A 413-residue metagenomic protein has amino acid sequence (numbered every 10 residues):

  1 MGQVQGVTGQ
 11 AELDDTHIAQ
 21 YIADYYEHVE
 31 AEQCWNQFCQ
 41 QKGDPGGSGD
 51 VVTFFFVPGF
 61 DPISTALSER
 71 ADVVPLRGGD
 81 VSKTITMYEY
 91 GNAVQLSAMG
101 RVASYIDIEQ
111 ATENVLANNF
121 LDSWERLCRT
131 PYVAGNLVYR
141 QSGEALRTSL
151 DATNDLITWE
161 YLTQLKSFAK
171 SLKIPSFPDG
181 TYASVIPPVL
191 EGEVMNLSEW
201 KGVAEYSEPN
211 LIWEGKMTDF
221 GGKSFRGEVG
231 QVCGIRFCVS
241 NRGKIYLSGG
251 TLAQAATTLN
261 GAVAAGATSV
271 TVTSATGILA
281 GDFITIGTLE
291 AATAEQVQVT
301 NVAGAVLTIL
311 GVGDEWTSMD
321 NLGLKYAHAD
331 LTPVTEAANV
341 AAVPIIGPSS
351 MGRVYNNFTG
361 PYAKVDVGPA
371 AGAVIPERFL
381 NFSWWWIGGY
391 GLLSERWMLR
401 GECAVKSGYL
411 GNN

Functional and structural regions predicted by a protein language model:
M1-I85, M398: N-terminal "assembly arms/tails" that initiate or stabilize quaternary assembly in self-assembling proteins
M1-Q33, L211, G215-D219, K223-I245 (+2 more regions): Protruding loop/beta-arch "assembly-hinge" segments enriched in small, turn-prone residues
E32-Q41, S167-S171, D366-G368: Short alpha-helical segments and helix-capping/turn motifs at coil-helix boundaries
F54, G79-E144, I174-L190, V374-I387: Long, contiguous amphipathic alpha-helices that act as assembly "spine/axial" helices in icosahedral shell and virion
F56, I186-P188, V239, G311: Flexible glycine-/small-residue-rich
P62-T65, S104, E193-L197, V203 (+2 more regions): Short helix/loop capping segments that flank catalytic or ligand/cofactor-binding pockets
A134, A152-W159, V232, F237-A337: Autoprocessing Asn-cyclization modules and mimics
V138-C233: Extended, solvent-exposed, turn-rich assembly/linker loops in the middle of proteins
